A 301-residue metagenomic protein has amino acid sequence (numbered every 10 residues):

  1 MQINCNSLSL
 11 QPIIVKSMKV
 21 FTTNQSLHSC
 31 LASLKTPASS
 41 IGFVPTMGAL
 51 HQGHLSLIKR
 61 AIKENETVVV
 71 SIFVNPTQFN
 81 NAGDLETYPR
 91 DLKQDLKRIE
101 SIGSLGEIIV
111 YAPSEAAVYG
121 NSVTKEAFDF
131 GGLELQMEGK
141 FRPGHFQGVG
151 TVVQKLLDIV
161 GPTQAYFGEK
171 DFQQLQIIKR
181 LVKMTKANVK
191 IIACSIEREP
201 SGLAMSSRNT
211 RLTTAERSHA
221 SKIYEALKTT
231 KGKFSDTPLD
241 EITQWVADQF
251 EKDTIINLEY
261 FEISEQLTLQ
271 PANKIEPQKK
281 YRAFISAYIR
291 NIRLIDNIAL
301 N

Functional and structural regions predicted by a protein language model:
I13-I255, S264, T268, N291 (+1 more regions): Nucleotidyltransferase catalytic core that binds NTPs
L258-E276: A conserved acidic, glycine/proline-rich C-terminal tail/linker
P277-Y281: Residue-level preference for beta-strand/loop junctions
R282-F284, Y288-N301: Generic C-terminus detector
